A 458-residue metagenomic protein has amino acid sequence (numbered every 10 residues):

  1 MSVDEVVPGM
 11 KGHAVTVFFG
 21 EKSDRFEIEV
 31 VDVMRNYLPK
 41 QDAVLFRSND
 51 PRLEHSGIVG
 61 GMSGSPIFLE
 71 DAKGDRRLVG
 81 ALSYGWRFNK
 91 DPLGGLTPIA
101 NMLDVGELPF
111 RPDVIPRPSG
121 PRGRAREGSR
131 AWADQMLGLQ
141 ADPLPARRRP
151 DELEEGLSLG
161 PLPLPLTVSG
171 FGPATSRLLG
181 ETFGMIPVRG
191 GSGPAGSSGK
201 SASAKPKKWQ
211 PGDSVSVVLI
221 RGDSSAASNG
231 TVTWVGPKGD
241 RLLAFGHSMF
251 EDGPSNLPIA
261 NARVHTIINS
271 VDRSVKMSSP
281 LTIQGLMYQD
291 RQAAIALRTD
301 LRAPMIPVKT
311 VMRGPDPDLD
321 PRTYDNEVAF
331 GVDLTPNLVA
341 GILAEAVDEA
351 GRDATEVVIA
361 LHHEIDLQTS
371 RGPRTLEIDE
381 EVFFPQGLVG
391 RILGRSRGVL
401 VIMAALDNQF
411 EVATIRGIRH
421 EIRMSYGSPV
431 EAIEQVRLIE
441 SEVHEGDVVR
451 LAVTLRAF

Functional and structural regions predicted by a protein language model:
M1-F458: Terminal presequence/propeptide segments associated with secretion/organelle targeting and zymogen/polyprotein
